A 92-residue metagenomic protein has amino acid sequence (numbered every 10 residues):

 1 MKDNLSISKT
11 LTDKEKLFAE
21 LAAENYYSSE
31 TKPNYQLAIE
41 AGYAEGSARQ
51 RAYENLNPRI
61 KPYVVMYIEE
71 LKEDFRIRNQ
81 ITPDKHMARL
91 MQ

Functional and structural regions predicted by a protein language model:
M1-Q92: N-terminal, charge-rich alpha-helical recognition modules
